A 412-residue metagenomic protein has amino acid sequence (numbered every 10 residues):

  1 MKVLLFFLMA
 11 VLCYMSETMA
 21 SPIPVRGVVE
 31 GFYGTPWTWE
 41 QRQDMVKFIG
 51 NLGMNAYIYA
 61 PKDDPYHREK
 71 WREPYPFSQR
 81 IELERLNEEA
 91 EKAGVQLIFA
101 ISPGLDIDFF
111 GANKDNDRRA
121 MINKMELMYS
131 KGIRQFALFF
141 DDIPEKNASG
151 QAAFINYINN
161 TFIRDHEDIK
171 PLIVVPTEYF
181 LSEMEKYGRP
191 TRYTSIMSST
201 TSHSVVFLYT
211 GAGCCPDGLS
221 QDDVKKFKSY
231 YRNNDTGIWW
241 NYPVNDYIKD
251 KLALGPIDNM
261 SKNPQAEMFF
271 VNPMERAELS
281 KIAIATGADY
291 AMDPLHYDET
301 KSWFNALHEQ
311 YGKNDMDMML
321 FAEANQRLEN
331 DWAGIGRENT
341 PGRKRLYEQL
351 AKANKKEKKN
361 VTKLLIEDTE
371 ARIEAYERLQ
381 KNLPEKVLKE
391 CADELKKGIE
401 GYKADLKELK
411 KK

Functional and structural regions predicted by a protein language model:
L4-L12: Sec-dependent N-terminal signal peptides
M15-A20: Boundary at the C-terminal end of the N-terminal hydrophobic targeting segment
P22-V25, G94-L97, N233-W239: Short beta-strand/loop segments at the ligand-binding rim of alpha/beta enzyme cores
R26-F207: Aromatic-lined carbohydrate-binding surfaces of glycoside hydrolases
G31-F32, I143-T300: Catalytic-core regions of glycoside hydrolase
M292-K412: C-terminal functional modules
